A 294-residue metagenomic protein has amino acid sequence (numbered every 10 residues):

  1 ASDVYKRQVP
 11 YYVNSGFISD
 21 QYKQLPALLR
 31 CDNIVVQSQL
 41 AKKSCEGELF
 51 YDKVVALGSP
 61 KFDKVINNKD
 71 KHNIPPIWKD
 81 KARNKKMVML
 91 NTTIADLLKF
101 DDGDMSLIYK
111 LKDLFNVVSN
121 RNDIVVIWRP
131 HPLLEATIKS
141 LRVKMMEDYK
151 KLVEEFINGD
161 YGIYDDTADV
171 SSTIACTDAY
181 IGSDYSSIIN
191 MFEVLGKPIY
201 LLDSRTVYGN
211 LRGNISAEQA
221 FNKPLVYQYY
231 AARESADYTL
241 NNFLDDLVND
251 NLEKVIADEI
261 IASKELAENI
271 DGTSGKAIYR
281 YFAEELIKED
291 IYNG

Functional and structural regions predicted by a protein language model:
S2, K6-I66: Active-site and donor-binding regions of nucleotide-sugar-utilizing enzymes
S2, R7, E46, T167-N214: A donor-sugar binding/catalytic signature common to diverse glycosyltransferases and related nucleotide-sugar
A27, K81, S172-I174: Structural alpha-helical scaffold elements that stabilize or flank donor/cofactor-binding regions in carbohydrate
D32, K86, A175-A179: Conserved acidic residues
K61-Y149, A267-K276: Conserved catalytic-core segment of nucleotide-activated headgroup transferases in glycan assembly
R142-D166: Nucleotide-activated donor-binding/catalytic signature segment of Leloir-type glycosyltransferases, i.e., the conserved
K144, S187-A267: Catalytic binding pocket for nucleotide-activated donors in carbohydrate/polymer assembly enzymes
D271-G294: C-terminal alpha-helical cap of glycosyltransferases
